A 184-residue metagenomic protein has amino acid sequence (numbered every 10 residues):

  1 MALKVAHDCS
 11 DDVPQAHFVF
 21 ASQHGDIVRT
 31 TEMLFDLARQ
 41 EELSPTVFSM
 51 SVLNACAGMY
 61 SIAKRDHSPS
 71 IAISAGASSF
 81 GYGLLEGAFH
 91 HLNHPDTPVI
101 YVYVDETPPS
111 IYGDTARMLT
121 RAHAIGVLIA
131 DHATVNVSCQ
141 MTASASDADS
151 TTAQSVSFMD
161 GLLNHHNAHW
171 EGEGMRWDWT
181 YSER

Functional and structural regions predicted by a protein language model:
M1-S78, V104-R184: Conserved "HGTGT" condensation-loop signature of ketosynthase/thiolase-family condensing enzymes that catalyze
L3-A6, S74-T97: Active-site-proximal alpha-helical scaffold in enzymes
V13-Q15, D96-V99: Short, high-confidence coil segments that cap the C-terminus of an alpha-helix and link into the following beta-strand
